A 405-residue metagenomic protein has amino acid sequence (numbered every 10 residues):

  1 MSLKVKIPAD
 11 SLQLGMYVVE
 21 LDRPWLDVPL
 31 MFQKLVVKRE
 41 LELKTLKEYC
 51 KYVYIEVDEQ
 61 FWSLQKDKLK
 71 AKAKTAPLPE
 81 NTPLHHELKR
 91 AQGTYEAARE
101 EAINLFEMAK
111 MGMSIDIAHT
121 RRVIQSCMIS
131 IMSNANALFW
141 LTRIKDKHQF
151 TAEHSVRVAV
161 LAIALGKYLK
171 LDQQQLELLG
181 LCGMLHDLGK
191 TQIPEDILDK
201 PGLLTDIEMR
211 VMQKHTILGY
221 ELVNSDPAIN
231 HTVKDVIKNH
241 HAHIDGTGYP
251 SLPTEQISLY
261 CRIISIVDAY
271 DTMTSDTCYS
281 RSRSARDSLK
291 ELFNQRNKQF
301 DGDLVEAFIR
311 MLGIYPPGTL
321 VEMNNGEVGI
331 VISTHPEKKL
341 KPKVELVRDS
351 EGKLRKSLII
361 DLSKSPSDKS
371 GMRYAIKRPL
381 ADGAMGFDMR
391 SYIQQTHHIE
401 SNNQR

Functional and structural regions predicted by a protein language model:
M1-I115, K369, R373-R405: Membrane-cytosol interface segments
L88-R405: Histidine- and acidic-residue-rich, metal-dependent catalytic cores
